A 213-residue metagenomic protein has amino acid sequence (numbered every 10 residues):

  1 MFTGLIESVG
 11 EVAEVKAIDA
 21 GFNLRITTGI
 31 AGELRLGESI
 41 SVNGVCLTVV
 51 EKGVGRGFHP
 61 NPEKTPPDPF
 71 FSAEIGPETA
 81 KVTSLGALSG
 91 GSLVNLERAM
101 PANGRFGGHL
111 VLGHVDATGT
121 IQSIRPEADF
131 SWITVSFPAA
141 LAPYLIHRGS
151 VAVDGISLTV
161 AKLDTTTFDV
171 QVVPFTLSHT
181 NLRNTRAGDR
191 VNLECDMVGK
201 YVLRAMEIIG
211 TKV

Functional and structural regions predicted by a protein language model:
M1-V213: Conserved loop->alpha-helix
